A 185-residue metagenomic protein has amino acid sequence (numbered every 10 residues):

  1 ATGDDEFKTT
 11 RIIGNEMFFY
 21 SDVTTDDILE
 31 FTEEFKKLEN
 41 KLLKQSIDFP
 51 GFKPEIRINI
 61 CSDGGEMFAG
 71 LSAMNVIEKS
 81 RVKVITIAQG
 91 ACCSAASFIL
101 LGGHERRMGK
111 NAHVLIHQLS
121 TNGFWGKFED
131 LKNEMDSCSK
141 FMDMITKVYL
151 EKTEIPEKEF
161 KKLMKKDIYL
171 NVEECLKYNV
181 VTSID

Functional and structural regions predicted by a protein language model:
A1-D185: Terminal-region recognition feature
